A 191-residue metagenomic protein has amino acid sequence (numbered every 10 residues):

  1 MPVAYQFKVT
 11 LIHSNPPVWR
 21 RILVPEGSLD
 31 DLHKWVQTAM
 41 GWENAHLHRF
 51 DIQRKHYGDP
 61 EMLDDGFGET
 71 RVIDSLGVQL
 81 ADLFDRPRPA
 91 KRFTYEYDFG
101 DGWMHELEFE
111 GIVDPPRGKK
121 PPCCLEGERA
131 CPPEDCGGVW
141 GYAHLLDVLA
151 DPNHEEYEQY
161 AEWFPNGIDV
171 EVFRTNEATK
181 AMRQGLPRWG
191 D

Functional and structural regions predicted by a protein language model:
M1-D191: Short linear regulatory motifs enriched in tryptophan with gly/pro/ser
